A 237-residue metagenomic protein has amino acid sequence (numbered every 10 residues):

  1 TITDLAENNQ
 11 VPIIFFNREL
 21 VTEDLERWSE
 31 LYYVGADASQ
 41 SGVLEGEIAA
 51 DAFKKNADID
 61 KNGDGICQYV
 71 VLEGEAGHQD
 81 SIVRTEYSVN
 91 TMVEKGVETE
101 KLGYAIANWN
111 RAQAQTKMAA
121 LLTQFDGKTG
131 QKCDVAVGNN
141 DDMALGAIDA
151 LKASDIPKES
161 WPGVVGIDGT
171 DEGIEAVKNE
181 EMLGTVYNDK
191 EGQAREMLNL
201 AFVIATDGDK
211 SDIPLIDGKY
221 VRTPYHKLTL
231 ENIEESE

Functional and structural regions predicted by a protein language model:
T1-Q10, Y87-S88, L102-E175: Hydrophobic alpha-helical
I2-Q40, L44, D58-Q68, T170-K178 (+1 more regions): Flexible loop/hinge segments that line or gate small-molecule binding clefts
E19-E23, S39-Q40, E75-Q79, I106-R111 (+3 more regions): Solvent-exposed loop/turn segments at secondary-structure junctions within structured extracellular/periplasmic domains
Y33-D64, A114-Q115, G169-G173, D189-D209: Hydrophobic alpha-helical segments within soluble ligand-binding/sensing domains
S41-E45, Q79-E98, Q113-K117, G146-A150: Short, solvent-exposed amphipathic alpha-helices that sit in or adjacent to ligand/effector-binding or catalytic
G65-Q68, L72-A76, D80, T91 (+2 more regions): Hinge/cleft segment of the Venus flytrap/periplasmic-binding protein
Q68-V71, V93-R111: Short beta-strand elements in bilobed, periplasmic/extracellular small-molecule ligand-binding domains
C133-V135, D149-E191, R195, N199-D217 (+1 more regions): Exported/periplasmic ABC-transporter solute-binding proteins
